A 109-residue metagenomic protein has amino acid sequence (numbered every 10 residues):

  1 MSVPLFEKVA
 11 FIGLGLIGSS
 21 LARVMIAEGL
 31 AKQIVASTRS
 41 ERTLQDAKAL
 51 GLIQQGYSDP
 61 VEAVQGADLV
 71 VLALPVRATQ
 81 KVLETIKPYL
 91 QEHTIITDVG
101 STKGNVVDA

Functional and structural regions predicted by a protein language model:
M1-Q65: NAD(P)+-binding Rossmann beta1-loop-alpha1 motif at the extreme N-terminus of oxidoreductases
I12, S37, A73, T97-G100: Structural motif
S19-S20, T79, N105-V106: Short glycine/serine/threonine-rich phosphate/pyrophosphate-binding segments that cradle anionic phosphate groups
V24, L50, T85-Y89, A109: Alpha-helical structural signal in soluble globular domains
S40-E41, V76-R77, K103: Alpha-helix N-cap/helix-start and coil->helix boundary motif
Q54, K81, V106-D108: Short, function-defining helix-loop hinge/capping sites that tune catalysis or transport
P60-T97: Rossmann-like NAD(P)-binding element
V99-A109: Rossmann-fold NAD(P)-binding glycine/threonine-rich loop
